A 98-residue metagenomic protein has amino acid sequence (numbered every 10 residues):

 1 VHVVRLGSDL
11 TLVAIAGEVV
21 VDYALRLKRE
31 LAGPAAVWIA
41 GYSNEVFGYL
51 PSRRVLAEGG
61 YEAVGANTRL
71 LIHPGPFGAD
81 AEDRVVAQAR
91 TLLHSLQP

Functional and structural regions predicted by a protein language model:
V1-P98: Non-catalytic substrate/cofactor recognition surfaces at enzyme active-site rims
